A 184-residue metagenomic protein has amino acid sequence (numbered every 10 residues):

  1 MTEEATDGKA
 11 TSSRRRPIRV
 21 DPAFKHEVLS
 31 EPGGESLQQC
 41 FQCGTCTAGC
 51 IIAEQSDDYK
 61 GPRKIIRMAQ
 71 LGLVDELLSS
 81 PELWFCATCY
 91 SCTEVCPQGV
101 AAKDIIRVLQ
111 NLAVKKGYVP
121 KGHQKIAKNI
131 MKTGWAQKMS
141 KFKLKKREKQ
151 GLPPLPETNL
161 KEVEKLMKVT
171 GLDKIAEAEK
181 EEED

Functional and structural regions predicted by a protein language model:
M1-A5, K174-D184: Short acidic DE-rich linear segments
M1-P17, F41-R63: A broadly conserved sequence feature marking short terminus-proximal activation segments in nucleic acid-centric
K9-S13, E27-Q38: Short N-terminal helix-initiation segments at or just after the protein's N-terminus
R15-E31, S56-L83, A102-Q137, A178: Ferredoxin-type iron-sulfur electron-transfer modules in oxidoreductases and energy-metabolism complexes
G34, Y59, E157: Electropositive phosphate-/nucleotide-binding environments in soluble metabolic enzymes
S36-A53, A69, S80-V100: Cysteine-centered iron-sulfur cluster-binding motifs in ferredoxin-type domains/subunits of redox enzymes
T93-I106, K128-A176: Short flanking/linker segments adjacent to small metal-binding domains or redox-active Cys/His motifs
